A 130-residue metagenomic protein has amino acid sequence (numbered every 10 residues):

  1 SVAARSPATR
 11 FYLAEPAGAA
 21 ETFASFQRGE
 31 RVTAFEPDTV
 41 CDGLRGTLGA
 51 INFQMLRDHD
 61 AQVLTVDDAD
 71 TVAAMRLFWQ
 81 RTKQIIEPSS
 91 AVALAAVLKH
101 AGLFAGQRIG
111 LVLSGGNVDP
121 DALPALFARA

Functional and structural regions predicted by a protein language model:
S1-A130: PLP-dependent amino-acid enzyme catalytic core
